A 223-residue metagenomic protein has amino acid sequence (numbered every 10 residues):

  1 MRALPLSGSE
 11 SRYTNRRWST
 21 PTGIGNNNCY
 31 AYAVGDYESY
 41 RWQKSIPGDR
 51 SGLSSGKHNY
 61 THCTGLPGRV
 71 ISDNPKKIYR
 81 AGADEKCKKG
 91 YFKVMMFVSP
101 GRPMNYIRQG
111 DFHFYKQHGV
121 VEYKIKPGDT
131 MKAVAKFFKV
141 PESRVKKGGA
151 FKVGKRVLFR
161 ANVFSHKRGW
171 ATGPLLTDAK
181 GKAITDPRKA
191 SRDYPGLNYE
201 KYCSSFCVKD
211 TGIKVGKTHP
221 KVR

Functional and structural regions predicted by a protein language model:
M1-K77: Cysteine-nucleophile protease catalytic domains, especially the papain-like/related folds used in DUB/UBL proteases
R2, P47, S55, G110 (+1 more regions): Extended terminal accessory/targeting regions
R2-P5, W18-A31, G68-R69, D84 (+5 more regions): Ubiquitin-like/PB1-type beta-grasp interaction modules and other compact soluble beta-rich domains
S54-V121, L158-A171: ...with weaker cross-activation on analogous glycine-rich loops/strands in unrelated enzymes
V121-P141, K152: Primarily a LysM-type cell-wall glycan-binding module
K146-R156: Extracellular interaction modules
K155-R223: Active-site or metal-binding loop neighborhoods of secreted/extracellular toxin and effector enzymes
